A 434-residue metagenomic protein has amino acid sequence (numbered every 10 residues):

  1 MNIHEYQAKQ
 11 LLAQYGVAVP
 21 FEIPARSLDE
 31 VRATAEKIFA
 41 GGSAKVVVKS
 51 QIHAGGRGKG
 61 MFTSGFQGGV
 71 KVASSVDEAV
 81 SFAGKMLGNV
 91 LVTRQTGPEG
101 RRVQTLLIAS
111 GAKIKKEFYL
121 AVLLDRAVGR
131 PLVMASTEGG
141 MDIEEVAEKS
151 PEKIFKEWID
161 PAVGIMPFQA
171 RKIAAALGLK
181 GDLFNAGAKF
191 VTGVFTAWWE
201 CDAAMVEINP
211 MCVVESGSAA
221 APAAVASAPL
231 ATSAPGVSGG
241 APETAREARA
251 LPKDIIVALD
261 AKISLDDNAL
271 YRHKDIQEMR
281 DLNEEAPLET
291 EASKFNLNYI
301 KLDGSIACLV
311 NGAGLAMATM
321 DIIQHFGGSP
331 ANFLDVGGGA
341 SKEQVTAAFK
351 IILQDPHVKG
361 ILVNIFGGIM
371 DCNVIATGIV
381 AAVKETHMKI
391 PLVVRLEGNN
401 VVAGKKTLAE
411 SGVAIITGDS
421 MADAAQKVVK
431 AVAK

Functional and structural regions predicted by a protein language model:
M1-I208, V213-E215, P252-V363, N373 (+3 more regions): ATP-dependent carboxylate/acyl-activation modules
E215-K253: Intrinsic disorder/low-complexity segments
I369-T377: Conserved phosphotransfer microenvironments
M388-I390: A short helix->loop->beta-strand "cap" motif at the edges of active sites that frequently abuts
L392-L396: Short beta-strand elements of ligand-binding domains
